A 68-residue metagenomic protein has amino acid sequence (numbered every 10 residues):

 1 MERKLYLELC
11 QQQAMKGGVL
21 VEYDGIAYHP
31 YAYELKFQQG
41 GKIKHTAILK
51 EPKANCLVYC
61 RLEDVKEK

Functional and structural regions predicted by a protein language model:
M1-G17: Mixed-charge, Lys/Arg-rich low-complexity intrinsically disordered regions
R3, D64-K68: Mixed-charge, Lys/Arg-enriched low-complexity segments
M15-V65: Acidic, low-complexity, intrinsically disordered interaction modules
